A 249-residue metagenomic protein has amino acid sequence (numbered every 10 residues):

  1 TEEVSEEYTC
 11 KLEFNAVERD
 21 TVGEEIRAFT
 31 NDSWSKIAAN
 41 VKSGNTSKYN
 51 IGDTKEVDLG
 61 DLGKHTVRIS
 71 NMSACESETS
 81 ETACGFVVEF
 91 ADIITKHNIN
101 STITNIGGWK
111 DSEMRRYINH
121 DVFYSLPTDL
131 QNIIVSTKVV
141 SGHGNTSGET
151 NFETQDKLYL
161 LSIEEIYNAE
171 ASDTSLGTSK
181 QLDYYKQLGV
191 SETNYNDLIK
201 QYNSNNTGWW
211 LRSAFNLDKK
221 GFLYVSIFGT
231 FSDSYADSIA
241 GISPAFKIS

Functional and structural regions predicted by a protein language model:
T1-R19: C-terminal, structured domain-capping segment
D20-S249: Collagenous Gly-X-Y triple-helix signature in extracellular proteins
